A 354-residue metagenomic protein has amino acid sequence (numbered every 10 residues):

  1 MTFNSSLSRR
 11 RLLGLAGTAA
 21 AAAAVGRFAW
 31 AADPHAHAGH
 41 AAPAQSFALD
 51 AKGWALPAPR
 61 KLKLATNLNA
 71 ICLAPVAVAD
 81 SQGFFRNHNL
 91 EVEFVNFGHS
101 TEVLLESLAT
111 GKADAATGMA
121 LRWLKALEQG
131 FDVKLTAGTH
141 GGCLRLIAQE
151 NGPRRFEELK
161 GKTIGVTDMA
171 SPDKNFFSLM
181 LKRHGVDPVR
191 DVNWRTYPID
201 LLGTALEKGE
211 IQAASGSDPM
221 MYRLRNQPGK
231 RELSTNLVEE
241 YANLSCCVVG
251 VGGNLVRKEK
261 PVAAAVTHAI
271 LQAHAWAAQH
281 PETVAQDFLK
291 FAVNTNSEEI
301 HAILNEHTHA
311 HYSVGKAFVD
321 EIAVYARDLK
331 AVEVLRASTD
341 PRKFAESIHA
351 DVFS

Functional and structural regions predicted by a protein language model:
M1-R11, A16-A24, W30-A36: N-terminal secretory signal peptides
G14, G161, N226: Phosphate-coordinating loops and pocket residues in cytosolic domains that bind phosphorylated ligands
P34-V189, R195-T196, A205, Q212-D218 (+2 more regions): Short, glycine-/small- and polar/acidic-enriched structural segments that line small-molecule recognition paths
A38-H40, L329-S354: Conserved C-terminal helix/tail region of periplasmic/extracytoplasmic solute-binding proteins
G83, H88-N89, K112, T117 (+8 more regions): Sec/Tat-exported extracytoplasmic proteins
H88, L135, A285-D287, A337-T339: Short, hydrophobic secondary-structure boundary micro-motifs
L121, D200-K290: Pocket-lining segment of extracytoplasmic ligand-binding domains
R257-R336: Secondary-structure end/capping motifs
